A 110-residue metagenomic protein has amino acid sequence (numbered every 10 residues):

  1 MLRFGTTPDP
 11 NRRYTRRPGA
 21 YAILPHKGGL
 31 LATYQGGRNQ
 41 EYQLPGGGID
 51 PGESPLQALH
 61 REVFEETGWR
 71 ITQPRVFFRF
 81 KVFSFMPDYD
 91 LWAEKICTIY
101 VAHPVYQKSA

Functional and structural regions predicted by a protein language model:
M1-Y21: Acidic, metal-coordinating catalytic segment for phosphate/diphosphate chemistry, firing primarily on the Nudix
H26-K27: Residue-level detector of Asp-centered blade-edge/turn motifs that repeat once per structural unit in beta-propeller
R38-Q40: A conserved beta-turn-beta hairpin within the catalytic core of GNAT-like acetyltransferases that forms part
Q43-G46: A short gly/proline-enriched turn/hairpin at secondary-structure junctions
I49-T72, V82-A110: Unchanged
